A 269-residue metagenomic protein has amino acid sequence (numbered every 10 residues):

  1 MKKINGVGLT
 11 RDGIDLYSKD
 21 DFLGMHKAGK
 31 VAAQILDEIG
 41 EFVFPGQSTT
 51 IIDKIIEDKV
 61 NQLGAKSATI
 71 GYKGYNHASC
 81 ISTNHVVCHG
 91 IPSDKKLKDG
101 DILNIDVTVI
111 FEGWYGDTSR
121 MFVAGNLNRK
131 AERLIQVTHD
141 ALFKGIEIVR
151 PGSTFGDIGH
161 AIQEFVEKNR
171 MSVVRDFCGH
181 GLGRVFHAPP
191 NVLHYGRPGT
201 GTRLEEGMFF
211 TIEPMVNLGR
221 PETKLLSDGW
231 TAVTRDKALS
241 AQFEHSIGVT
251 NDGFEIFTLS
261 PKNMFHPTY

Functional and structural regions predicted by a protein language model:
M1-Y269: Active-site neighborhoods and metal-handling regions in enzymes and metal-associated proteins
